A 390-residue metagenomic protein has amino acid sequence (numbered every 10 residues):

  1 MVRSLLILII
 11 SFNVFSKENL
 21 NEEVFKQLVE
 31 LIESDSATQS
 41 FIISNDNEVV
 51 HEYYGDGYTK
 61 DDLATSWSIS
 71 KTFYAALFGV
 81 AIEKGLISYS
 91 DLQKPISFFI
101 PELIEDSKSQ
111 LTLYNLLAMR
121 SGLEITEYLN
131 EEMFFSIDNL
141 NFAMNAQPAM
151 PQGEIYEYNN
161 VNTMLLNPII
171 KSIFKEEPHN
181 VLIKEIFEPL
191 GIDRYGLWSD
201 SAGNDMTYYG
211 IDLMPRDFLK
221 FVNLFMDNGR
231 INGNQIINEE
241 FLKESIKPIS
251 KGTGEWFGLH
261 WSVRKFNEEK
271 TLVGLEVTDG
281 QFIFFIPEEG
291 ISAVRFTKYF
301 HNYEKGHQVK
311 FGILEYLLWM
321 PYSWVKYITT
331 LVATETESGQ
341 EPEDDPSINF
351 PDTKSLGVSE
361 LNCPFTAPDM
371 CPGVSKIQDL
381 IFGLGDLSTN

Functional and structural regions predicted by a protein language model:
L28-Y58, F284, G290-V294: A short, well-structured edge-of-sheet supersecondary motif
E33-S40, G55-K84, S90-I100, S107-L111 (+1 more regions): Short active-site loop at a secondary-structure junction that contains or immediately precedes the catalytic residue(s)
N47, A64-L92, L116, L166-I170 (+3 more regions): Active-site SXXK
K84-L123, F174-Y209, L213: Active-site helix/loop module of the DD-peptidase/beta-lactamase fold, centered on the serine-lysine SxxK catalytic
T126-Y209: Catalytic-site signature segments of enzymes, centered on catalytic residues
N162-I169, T207-R230, Q281-K298: Active-site-proximal alpha-helical segments within enzyme catalytic domains
K243-S292, T297-Y299: Active-site Gly/Thr loop motif
L275-N390: Structured C-terminal helix/loop/strand segments within mature extracytoplasmic catalytic/sensor domains
